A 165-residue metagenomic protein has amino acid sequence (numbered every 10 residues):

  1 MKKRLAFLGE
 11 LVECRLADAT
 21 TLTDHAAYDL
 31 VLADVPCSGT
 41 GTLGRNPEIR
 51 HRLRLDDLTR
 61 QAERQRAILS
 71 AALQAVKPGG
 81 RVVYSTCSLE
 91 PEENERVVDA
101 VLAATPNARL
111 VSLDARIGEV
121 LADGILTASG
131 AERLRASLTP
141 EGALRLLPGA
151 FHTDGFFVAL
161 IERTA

Functional and structural regions predicted by a protein language model:
M1-A165: S-adenosylmethionine
